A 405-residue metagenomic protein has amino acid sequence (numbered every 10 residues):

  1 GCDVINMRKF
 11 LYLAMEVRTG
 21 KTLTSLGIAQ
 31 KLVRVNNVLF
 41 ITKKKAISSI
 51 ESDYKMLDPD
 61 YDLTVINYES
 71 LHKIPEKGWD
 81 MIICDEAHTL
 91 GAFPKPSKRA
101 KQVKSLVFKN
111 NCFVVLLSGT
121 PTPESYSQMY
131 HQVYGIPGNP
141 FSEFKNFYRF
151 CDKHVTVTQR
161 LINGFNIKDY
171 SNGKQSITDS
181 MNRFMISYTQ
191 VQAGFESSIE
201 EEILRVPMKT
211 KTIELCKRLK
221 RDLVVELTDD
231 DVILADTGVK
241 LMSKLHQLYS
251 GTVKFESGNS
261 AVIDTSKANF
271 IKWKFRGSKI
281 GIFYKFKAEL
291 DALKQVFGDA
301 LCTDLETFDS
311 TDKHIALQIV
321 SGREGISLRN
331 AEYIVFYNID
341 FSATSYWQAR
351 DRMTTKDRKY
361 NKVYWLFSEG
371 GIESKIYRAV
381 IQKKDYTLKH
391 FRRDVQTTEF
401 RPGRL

Functional and structural regions predicted by a protein language model:
G1-V4: Pre-Walker A adenine-sensing motif
N6-F10, E16-G20, T24-N36, E196-R329 (+2 more regions): Conserved Helicase C-terminal RecA-like lobe
M15, T22, L71-E76, S118 (+3 more regions): SF2 helicase motor core recognition
T19-G27, R34-Y54, P123-Q128, F286-K287: Conserved Walker A/P-loop ATP-binding site and its immediately adjacent core in helicase/helicase-like ATPase domains
K43, L57-K73: Inter-Walker segment of RecA-like/P-loop motor cores
M81, R99-Q190, R358: Conserved P-loop NTPase motor "coupling/switch" region that bridges the ATPase
D85-E86: Walker B catalytic acidic pair
F341-R350, T354-L405: A conserved SF2-helicase RecA2
